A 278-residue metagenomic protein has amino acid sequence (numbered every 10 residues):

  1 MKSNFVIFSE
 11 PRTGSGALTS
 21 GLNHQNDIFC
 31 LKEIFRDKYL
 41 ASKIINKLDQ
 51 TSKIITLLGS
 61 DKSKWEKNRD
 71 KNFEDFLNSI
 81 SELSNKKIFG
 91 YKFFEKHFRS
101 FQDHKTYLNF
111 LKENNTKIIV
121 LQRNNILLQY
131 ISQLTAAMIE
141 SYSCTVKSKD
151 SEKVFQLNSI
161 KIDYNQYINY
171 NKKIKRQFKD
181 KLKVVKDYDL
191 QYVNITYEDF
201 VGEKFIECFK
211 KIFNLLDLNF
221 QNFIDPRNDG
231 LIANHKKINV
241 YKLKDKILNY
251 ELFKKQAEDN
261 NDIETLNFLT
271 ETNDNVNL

Functional and structural regions predicted by a protein language model:
M1-I7, L248-L278: Non-catalytic N-terminal targeting/anchoring module and adjacent flexible stem/linker that precedes the structured
M1-L83, L231: PAPS-dependent sulfotransferase catalytic core
F5, F29, F89-Y91, K117-L121 (+1 more regions): Hydrophobic/aromatic beta-strand patches that form the interior of the parallel beta-sheet core in alpha/beta enzyme
E10, F93-F94, R123, T196-D199: Short, well-ordered beta-to-alpha junction loops that form the rim of enzyme active sites and present histidine/acidic
N23-Q25, N85, E113, D187-D189: Short, well-ordered coil/turn elements that cap or connect secondary structure elements
F35-N46, S148-S159, K183-D259: The conserved 3'-phosphoadenosine-5'-phosphosulfate
L58-T116, L127: A basic- and aromatic-enriched beta-loop-alpha substructure that forms the phosphate/nucleotide- and DNA/RNA-contacting
F94-D187, E203-Q221: PAPS-dependent sulfotransferase catalytic domain
